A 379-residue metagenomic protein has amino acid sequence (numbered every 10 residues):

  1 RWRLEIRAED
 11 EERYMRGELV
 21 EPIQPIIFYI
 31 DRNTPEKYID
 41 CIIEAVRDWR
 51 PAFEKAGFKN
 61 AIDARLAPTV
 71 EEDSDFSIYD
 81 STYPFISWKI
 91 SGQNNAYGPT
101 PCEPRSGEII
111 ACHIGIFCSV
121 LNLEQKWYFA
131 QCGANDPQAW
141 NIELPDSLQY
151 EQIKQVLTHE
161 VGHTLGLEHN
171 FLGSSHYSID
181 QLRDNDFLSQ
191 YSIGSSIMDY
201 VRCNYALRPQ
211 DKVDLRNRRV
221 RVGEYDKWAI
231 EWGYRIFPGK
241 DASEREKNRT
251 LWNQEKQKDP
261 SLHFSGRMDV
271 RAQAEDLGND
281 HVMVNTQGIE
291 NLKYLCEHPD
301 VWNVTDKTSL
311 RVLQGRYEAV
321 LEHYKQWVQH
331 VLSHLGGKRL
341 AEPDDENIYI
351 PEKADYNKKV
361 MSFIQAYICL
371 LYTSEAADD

Functional and structural regions predicted by a protein language model:
R1-F76: Fold-level signature of zinc-dependent metallopeptidase catalytic domains
W2-E5, C41-D48, A52-A56, Q152-V156 (+6 more regions): Generic, well-ordered alpha-helical scaffold segments in large soluble proteins
W2-I26, I86, I90-N95, P99-E143: Active-site-adjacent "gating/activation" loops or surface patches in catalytic cores
A8, T34, G92-N94, C118-N122 (+3 more regions): Short loop/turn segments at secondary-structure transitions that flank enzyme active sites
I39-I42, A52, G98-T100, H113-I114 (+3 more regions): Short, solvent-exposed loop/turn and secondary-structure capping segments
L66-K89, E151-R208: The catalytic-center signature of Zn2+-dependent metalloproteases
W140-V156: Short pre-active-site segment immediately N-terminal to the catalytic Zn-binding motif
S174-S374, D379: Conserved catalytic/binding loops enriched for acidic/polar residues
